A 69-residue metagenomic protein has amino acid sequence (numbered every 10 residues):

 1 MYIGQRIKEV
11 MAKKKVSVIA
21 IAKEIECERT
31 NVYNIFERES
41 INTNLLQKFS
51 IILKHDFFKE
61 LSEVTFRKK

Functional and structural regions predicted by a protein language model:
M1-A20: A short, Lys/Arg-rich alpha-helix, primarily the initiator
K8, I19, K23, Y33 (+1 more regions): Residues within the helices of the helix-turn-helix
A12, K23, I51: Alpha-helical residues within the helix-turn-helix
V18, R29-T30, F57: The DNA-contacting recognition helix of HTH DNA-binding domains and analogous helical DNA-recognition elements
E26-I41: Recognition helix of helix-turn-helix/homeodomain-like DNA-binding domains that insert into the DNA major groove
R38-I51: Short, basic-rich loop-to-helix N-cap that marks the start of a DNA-contacting helix
K54-K69: Short C-terminal boundary/hinge segments that cap the last helix of small helical domains
